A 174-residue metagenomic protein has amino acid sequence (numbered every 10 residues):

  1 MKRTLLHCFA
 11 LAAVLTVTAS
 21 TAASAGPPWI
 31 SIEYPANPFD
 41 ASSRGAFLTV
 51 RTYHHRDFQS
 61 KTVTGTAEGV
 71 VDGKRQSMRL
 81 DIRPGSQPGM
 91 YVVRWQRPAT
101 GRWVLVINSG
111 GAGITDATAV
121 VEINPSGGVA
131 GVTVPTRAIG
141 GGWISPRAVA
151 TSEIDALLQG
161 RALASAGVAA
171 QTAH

Functional and structural regions predicted by a protein language model:
M1-T4: Positively charged n-region of N-terminal signal peptides that target proteins for export
C8-T18: Bacterial N-terminal signal peptides
A23-H174: N-terminal soluble domains immediately following signal/targeting peptides that reside in extracytoplasmic
